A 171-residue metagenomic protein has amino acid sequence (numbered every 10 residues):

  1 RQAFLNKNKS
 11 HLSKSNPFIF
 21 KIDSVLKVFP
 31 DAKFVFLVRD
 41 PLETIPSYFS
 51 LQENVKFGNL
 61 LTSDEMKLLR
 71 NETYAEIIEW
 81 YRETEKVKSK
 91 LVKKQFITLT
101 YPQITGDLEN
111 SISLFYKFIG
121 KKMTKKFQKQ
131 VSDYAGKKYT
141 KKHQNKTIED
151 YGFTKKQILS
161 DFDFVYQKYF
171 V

Functional and structural regions predicted by a protein language model:
R1, L5-H11, V28, Y48-T98 (+1 more regions): PAPS-dependent sulfotransferases, especially Golgi type II membrane carbohydrate sulfotransferases
S13-S15, V35-L37, L99: Generic beta-strand/beta-sheet core signal
K14-S15, K21-I22, K27: Extended, H/D-rich, highly charged conserved domains that either
F18-I22, L42-I45, T105-L108: Flexible loop/turn segments at secondary-structure boundaries
V25-S50: Conserved phosphate-donor/acceptor-positioning beta-strand/loop module used by diverse small-molecule
